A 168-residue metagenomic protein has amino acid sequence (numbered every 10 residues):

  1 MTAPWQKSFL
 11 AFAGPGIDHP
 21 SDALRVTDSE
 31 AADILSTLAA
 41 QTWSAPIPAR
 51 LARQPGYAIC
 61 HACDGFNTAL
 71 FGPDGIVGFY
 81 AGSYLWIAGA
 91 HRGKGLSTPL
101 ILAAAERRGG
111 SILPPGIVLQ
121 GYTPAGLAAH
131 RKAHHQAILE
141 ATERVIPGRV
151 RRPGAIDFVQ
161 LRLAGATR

Functional and structural regions predicted by a protein language model:
M1-H91, L102-I117, G121-L127, H135-R168: Non-catalytic substrate-recognition and accessory regions of acyl/acetyltransferase enzymes
K94-P99: Glycine-rich phosphate-binding loop
